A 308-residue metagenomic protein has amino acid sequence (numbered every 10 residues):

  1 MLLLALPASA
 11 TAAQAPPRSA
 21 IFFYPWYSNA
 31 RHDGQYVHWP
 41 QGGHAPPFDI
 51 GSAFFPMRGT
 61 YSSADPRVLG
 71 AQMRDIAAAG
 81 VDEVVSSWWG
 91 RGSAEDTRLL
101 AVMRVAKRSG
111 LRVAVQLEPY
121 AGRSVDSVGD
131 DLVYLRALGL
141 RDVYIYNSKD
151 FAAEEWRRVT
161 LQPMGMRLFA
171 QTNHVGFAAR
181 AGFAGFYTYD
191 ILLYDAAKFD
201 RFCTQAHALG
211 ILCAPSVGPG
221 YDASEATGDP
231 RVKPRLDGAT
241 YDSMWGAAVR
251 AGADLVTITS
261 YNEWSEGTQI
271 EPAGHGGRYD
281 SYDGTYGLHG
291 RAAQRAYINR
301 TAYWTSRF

Functional and structural regions predicted by a protein language model:
M1-A12: Secretory targeting and sorting signals
A13-F308: Glycan-processing catalytic domains of CAZymes
